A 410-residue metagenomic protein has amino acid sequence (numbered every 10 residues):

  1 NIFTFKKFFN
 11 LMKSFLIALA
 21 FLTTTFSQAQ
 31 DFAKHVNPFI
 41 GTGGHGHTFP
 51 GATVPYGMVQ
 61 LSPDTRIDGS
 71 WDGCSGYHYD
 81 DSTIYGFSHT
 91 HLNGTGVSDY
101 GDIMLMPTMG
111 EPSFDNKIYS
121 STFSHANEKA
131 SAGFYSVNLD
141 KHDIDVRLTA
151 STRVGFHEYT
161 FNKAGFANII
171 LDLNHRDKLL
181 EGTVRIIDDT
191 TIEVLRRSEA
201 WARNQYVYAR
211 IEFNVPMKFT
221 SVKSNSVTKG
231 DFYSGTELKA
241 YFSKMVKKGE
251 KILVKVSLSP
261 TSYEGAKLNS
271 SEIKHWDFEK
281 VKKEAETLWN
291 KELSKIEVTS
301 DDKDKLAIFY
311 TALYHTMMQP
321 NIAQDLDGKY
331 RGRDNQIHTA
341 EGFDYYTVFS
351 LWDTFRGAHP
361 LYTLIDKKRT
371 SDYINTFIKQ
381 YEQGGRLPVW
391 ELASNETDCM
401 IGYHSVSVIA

Functional and structural regions predicted by a protein language model:
N1-Q30: Bacterial Sec-dependent N-terminal signal peptides
Q30-H359, T363-A410: Accessory carbohydrate-recognition regions in carbohydrate-active enzymes
